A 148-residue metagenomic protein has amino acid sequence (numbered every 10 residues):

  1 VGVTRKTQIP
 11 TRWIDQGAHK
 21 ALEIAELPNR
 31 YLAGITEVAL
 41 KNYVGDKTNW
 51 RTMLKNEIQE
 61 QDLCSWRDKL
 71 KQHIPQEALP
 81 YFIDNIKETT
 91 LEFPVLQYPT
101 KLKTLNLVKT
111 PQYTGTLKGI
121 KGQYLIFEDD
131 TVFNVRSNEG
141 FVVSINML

Functional and structural regions predicted by a protein language model:
V1-L148: Non-catalytic accessory segments flanking enzymatic or RNA/DNA-binding domains
